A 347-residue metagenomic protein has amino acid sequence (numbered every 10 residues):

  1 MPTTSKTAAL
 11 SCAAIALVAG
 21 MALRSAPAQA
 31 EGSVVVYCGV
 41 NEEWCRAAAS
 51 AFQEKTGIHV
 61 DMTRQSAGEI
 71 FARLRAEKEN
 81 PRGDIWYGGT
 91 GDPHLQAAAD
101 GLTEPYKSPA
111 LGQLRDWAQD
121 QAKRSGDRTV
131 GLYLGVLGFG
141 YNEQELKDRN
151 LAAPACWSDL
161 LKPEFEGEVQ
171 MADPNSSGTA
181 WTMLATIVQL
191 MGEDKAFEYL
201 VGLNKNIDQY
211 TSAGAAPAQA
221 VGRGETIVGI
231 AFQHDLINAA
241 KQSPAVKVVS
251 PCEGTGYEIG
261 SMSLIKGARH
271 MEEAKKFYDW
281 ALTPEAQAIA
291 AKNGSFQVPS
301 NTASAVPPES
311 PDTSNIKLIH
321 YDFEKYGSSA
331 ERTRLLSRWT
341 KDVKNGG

Functional and structural regions predicted by a protein language model:
E31-Q96: Early extracytoplasmic/lumenal segment of secretory-pathway proteins
G39, E43-R46, R82-E225: Extracytoplasmic ligand-binding site segments that recognize negatively charged/polar headgroups
D92-Q96, G222, I227-A245: A ligand-binding cleft/hinge motif common to bilobed small-molecule-binding domains
E104-G112, T129, S158, P244-G256 (+1 more regions): Short beta-strand->loop
G135, Y199-N204, Y210-T211, Q242-K266 (+1 more regions): Periplasmic-binding protein-like
G140-E145, A185, I259-H270, I289-A290: A bilobed periplasmic-binding-protein/Venus flytrap-type ligand-binding module shared by bacterial periplasmic
E193-K195, V298-G347: An extracytoplasmic/periplasmic, membrane-proximal ligand-sensing/linker region
I265-F323: Mature extracytoplasmic/periplasmic domains
